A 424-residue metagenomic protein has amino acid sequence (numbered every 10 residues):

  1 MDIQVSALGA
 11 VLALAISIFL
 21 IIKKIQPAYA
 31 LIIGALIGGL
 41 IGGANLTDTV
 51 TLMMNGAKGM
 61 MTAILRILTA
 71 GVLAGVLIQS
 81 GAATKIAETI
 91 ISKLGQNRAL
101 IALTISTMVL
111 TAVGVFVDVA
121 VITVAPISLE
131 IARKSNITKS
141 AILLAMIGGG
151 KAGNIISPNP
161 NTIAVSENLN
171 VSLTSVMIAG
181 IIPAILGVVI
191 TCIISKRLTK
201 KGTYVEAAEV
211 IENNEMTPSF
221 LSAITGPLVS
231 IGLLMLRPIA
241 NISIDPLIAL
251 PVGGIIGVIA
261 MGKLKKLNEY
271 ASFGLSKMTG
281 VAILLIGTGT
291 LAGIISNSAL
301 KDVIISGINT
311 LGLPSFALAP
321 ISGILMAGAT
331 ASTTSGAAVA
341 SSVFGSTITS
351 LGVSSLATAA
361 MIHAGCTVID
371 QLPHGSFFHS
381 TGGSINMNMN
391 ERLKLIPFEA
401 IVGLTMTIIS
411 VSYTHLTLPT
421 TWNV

Functional and structural regions predicted by a protein language model:
D2-A10, L14, I37, I41-G42 (+1 more regions): Long, contiguous bundles of hydrophobic transmembrane helices that form the permeation core of multi-pass
K23-P27, M61-A63, A74-T84, T111-T123 (+4 more regions): Short helix-coil transition sites and intra-membrane helix breaks within transmembrane domains of multi-pass
Y29-I32, D48-T84, M108-V109, L247 (+4 more regions): Core transmembrane alpha-helical segments of multi-pass membrane transporters/permeases
L68-A70, L94-I127, I286, L311-V353 (+1 more regions): Hydrophobic alpha-helical transmembrane segments of multi-pass integral membrane proteins, predominantly secondary
V72, K85-A87, D118-I131, N159-L169 (+2 more regions): Re-entrant/interfacial helical elements at transmembrane boundaries that shape and gate the permeation pathway
N97-L110, S135-I155, V176-A179, I185 (+2 more regions): Alpha-helical transmembrane segments of multi-pass membrane proteins
L129-L221, S354, F377-S410: Membrane-core helix-loop-helix motifs of multi-pass transport proteins
T414-T420: Conserved small/polar residues in nucleotide/adenosyl-binding loops
